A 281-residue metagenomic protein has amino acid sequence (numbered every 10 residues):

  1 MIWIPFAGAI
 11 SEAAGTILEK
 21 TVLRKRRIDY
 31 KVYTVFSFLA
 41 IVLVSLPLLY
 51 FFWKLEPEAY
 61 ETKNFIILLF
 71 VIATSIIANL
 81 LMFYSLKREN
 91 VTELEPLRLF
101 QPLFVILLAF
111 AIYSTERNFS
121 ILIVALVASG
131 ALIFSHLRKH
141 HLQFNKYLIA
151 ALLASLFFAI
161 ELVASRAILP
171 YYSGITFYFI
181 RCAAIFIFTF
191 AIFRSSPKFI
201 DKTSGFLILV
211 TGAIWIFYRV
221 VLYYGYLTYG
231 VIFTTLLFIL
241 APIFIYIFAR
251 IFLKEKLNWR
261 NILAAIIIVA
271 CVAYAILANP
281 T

Functional and structural regions predicted by a protein language model:
M1-A7, F36, L49, L55-L81 (+3 more regions): Loop-to-transmembrane-helix transition segments
M1-D29, L126, G130, H141-T176 (+2 more regions): Glycine-/small-residue-enriched transmembrane alpha-helix faces in small-molecule transporters and effluxers
I2, I10-L18, K25-I77, V127-I133 (+2 more regions): Transmembrane alpha-helices of multi-pass small-molecule transport proteins
A13, I17, I72-I77, P102-L107 (+6 more regions): Hydrophobic/small/kink-forming positions within alpha-helical transmembrane segments of polytopic membrane proteins
R27-V32, L81-L97, T115, P170-T176 (+1 more regions): Structural motif at transmembrane-helix junctions in multi-pass transporters
A40-V44, L97-I112, A184-F188, Y218-R219 (+2 more regions): Alpha-helical transmembrane segments of compact multi-pass small-molecule transporters, enriched in specific families
S45, F100, F104-F110, F119-L137 (+1 more regions): Hydrophobic transmembrane alpha-helices of multi-pass small-molecule transport proteins
F51-K63, Y113-F119, V163-T176, P197-D201 (+2 more regions): Membrane-interface helix termini and inter-helical loops of multi-pass transporters
